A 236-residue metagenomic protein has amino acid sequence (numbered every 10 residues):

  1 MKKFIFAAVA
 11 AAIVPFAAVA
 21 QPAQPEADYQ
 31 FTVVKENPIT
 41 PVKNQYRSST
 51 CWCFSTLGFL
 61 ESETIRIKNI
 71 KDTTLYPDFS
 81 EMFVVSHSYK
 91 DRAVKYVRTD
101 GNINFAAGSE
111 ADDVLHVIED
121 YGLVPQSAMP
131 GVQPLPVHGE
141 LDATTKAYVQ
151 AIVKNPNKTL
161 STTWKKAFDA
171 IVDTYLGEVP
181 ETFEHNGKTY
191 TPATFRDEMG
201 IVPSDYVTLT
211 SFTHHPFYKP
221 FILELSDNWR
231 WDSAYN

Functional and structural regions predicted by a protein language model:
M1-A23: Bacterial Sec-dependent N-terminal signal peptides
P22-N236: Catalytic-core signature of thiol
